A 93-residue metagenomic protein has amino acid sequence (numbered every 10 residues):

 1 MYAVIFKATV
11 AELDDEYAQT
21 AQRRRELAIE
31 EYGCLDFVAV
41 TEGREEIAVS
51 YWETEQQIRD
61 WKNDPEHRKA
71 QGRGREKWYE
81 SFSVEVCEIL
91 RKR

Functional and structural regions predicted by a protein language model:
M1-I47, E55-N63, E80-R93: Short S/T/G/P-rich N-terminal loop/turn motif that feeds into the first structured element of a domain
Y51: Sensory beta-strand/linker motifs that couple input domains to effectors
G74-Y79: Arginine/glycine-rich "motif VI" loop of SF2 helicases in the C-terminal RecA-like domain
